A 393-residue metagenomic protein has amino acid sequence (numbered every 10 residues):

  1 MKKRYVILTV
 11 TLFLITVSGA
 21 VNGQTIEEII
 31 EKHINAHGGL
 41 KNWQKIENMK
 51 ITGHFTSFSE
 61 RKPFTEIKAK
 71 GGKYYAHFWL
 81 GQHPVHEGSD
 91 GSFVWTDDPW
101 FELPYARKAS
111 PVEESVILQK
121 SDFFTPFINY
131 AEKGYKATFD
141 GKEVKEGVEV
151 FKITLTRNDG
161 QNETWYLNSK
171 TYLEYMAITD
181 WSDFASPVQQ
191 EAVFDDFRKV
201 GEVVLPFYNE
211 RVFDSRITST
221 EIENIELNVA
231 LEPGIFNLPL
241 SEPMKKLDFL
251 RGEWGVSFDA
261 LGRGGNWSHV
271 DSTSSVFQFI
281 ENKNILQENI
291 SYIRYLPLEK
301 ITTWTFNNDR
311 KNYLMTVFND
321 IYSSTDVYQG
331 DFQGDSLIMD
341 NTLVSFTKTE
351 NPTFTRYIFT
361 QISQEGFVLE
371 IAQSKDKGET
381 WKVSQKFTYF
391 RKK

Functional and structural regions predicted by a protein language model:
M1-L8: Bacterial N-terminal signal peptides that target proteins for export
T16-S18: N-terminal signal peptide c-region/cleavage motif recognized by signal peptidases
Q24-N35, W95-Q161, S182-V188, L238-F249 (+3 more regions): Flexible, processing/modification-adjacent segments and terminal tails in exported/periplasmic/extracellular proteins
E28-E102, T138-F139, V144, S268-R294 (+1 more regions): N-terminal mature ectodomain segment of secretory-pathway/periplasmic proteins
G141, E281-N282, Q361-S363, K393: Residue-level recognition of beta-strand termini and adjacent short loop/turns
V148-F236, F346-E365, D376-K392: Gly/Pro-enriched, hydrophobic low-complexity segments that function as extracytoplasmic propeptides/linkers
S182, V256-F354: Central antiparallel beta-sheet cores of small beta-barrel/beta-sandwich binding domains
S257, A372-K375: Conserved Ser/Thr-centered positions that define the repeating blades of beta-propeller domains
